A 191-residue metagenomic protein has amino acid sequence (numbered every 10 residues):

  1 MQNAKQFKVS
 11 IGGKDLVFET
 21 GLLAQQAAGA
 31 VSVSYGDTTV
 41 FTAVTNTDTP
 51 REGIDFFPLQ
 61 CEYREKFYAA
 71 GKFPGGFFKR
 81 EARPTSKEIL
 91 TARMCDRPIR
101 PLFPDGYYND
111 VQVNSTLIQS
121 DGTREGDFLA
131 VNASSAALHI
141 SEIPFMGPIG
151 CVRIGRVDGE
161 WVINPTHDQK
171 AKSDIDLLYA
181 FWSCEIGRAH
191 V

Functional and structural regions predicted by a protein language model:
M1-Q25, A30-S32: Short, Gly/Pro- and small/polar-rich lid/capping loops
K14, F18, P101-D105, H139-G150 (+1 more regions): Active-site phosphate-binding and catalytic loops of NTP-dependent enzymes
D15, A27-Q112, L117-R124, S183-I186: Glycine-rich, flexible beta-strand/loop modules in the N-terminal catalytic cores of phosphate-handling
G21, Q26-A27, V31-S32, I54 (+3 more regions): Gly/Lys-enriched N-terminal cap/neck module of very large, oligomeric protein machines
Q26, E125-V131, P148, K172-S173: Short glycine/serine/threonine-rich phosphate/pyrophosphate-binding segments that cradle anionic phosphate groups
L129-S141: Stable alpha-helical structural segments in soluble proteins, enriched in small hydrophobic residues
E142-R188: Mobile "lid/hinge" segments at catalytic clefts and subdomain interfaces of large enzymes
